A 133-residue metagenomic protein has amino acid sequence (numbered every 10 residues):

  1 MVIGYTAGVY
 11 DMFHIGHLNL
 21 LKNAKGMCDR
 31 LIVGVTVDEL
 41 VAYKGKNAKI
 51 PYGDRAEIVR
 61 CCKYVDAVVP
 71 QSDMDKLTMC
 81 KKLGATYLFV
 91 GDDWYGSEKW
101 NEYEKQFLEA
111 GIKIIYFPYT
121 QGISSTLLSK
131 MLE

Functional and structural regions predicted by a protein language model:
M1-E133: Nucleotidyltransferase catalytic core that binds NTPs
